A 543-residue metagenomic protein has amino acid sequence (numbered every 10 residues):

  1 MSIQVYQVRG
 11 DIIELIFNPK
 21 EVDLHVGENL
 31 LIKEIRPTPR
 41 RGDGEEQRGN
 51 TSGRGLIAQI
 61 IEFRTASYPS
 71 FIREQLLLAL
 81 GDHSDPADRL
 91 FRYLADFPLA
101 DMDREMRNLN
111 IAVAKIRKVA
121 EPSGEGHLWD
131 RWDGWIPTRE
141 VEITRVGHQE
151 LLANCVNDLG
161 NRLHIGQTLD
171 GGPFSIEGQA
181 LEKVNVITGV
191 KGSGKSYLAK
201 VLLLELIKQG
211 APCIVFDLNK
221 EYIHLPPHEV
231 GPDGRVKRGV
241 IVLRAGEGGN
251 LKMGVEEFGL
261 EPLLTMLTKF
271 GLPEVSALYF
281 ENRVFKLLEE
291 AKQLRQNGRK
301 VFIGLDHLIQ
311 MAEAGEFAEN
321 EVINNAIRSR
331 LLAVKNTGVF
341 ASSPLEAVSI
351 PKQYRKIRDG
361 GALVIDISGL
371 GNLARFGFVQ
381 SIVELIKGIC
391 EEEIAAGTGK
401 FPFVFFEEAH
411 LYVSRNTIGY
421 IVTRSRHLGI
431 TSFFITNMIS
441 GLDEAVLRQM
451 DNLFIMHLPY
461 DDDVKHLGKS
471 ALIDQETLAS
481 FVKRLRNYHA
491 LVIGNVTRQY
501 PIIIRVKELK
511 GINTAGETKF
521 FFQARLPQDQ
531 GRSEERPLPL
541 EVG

Functional and structural regions predicted by a protein language model:
M1-V186, L198, L202, R415: Basic- and hydrophobic-enriched, low-structure N-terminal and domain-boundary segments that flank ATP-binding catalytic
P19, D103, V422-P501: Conserved ATP-driven motor cores of ASCE-family P-loop NTPases powering translocation/secretion/packaging/pilus
A120-E121, E182, N219-I223, G248 (+6 more regions): Conserved nucleotide-binding/hydrolysis micro-motifs of P-loop NTPases
G160-A245, G399, R415, V422 (+3 more regions): Glycine-rich phosphate-binding loop of nucleotide-binding enzymes
C213, F403-V404, F433: Hydrophobic "anchor" residues on beta-strands that sit immediately upstream of conserved functional sites
K220-G231, L251-H427, R486-Y500: P-loop NTPase motor domains
R486-G543: Conserved P-loop NTPase motor module
